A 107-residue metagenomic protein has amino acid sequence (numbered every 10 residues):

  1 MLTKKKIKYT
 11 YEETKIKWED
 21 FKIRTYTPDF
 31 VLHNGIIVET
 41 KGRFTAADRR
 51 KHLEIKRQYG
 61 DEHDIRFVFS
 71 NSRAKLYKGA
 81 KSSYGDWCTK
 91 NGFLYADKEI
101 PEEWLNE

Functional and structural regions predicted by a protein language model:
M1-E107: Nucleic-acid endo/exonuclease domains
